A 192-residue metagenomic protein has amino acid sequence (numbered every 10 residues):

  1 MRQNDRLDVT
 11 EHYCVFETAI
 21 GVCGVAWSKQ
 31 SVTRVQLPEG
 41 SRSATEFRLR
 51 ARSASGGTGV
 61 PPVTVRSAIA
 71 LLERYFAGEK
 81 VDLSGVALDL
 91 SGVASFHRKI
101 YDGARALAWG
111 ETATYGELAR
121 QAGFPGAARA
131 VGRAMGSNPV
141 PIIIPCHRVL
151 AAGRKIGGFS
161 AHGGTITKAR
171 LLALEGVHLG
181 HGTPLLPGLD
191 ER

Functional and structural regions predicted by a protein language model:
M1-P125, L174-R192: Basic nucleic-acid-binding alpha-helical/helix-turn surface characteristic of O6-alkylguanine DNA
G126-R170, L179: Short glycine/serine-rich loop segments
